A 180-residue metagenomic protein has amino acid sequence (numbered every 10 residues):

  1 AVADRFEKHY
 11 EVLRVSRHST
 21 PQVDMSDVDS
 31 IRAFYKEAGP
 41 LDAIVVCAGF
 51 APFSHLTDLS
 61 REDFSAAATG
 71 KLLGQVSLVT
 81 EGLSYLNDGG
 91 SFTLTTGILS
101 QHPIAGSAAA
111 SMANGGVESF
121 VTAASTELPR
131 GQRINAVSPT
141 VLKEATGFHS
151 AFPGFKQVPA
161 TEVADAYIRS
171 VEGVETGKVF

Functional and structural regions predicted by a protein language model:
A1-Y10: Canonical Rossmann dinucleotide-binding motif of NAD(H)/NADP(H)-dependent dehydrogenases/reductases, specifically
V15-S30: Rossmann-fold cofactor-recognition segment
V45-S54: Conserved NAD(P)H cofactor-binding loop of Rossmann-fold oxidoreductase domains
T57-V76: Catalytic Tyr-X3-Lys loop
A67-A68, S77, S91-V117, V121-T126 (+1 more regions): Catalytic loop of short-chain dehydrogenase/reductase
G70-G90: Amphipathic alpha-helical dimer-interface segment in Rossmann-like NAD(P)H-dependent oxidoreductases
S84, T126-E127: Alpha-helical segment proximal to the catalytic Tyr-Lys
P129-Q132, A136-F180: C-terminal helical subdomain
